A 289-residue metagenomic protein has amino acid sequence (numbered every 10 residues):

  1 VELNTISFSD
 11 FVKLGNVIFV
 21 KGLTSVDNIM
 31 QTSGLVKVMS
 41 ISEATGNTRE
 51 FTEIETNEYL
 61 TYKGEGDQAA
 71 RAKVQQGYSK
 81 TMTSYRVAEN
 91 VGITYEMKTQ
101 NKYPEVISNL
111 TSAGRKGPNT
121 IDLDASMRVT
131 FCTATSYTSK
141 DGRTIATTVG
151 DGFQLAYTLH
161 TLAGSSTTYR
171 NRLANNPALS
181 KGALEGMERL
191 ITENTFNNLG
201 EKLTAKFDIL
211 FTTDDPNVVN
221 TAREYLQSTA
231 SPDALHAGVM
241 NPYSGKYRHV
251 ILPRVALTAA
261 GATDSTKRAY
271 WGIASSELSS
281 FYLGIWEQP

Functional and structural regions predicted by a protein language model:
V1-N28: N-terminal alpha-helical "arm" segments
E2, F8, T148-N194, A205-K206 (+1 more regions): Sequence/fold signature of self-assembling virion shell proteins
K21-V87: Assembly/oligomerization interface modules of large self-assembling protein complexes
E50, G77, T81, E96-L110 (+2 more regions): Short, charged/polar micro-motifs that form catalytic or ligand-binding hotspots
T56, S79, I93-K98, P118 (+2 more regions): An acidic- and aromatic-residue-enriched active-site/binding cleft used to recognize and process polar
S84-T99, S165, K202-D208: Glycine-rich, often proline-containing surface loops adjacent to acidic residues and nearby aromatics that form
M97, N101-S108, R115-L190: Alpha-helical scaffold segments that mediate packing/assembly in large oligomeric complexes
A134, F196-T204: Surface-exposed acidic, glycine-flexible loop patches that form ligand/cofactor-binding and adhesion interfaces
